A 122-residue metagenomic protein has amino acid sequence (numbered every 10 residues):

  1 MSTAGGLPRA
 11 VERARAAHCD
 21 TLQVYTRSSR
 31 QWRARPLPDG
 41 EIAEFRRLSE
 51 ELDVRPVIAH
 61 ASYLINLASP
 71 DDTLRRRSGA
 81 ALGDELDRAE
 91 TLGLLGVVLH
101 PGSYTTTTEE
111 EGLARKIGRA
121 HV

Functional and structural regions predicted by a protein language model:
M1-A61, I65, S69-L86: N-terminal pre-domain/capping segments
L67-R119: Active-site acidic/histidine proton-transfer and metal-coordination neighborhood in alpha/beta enzyme cores
